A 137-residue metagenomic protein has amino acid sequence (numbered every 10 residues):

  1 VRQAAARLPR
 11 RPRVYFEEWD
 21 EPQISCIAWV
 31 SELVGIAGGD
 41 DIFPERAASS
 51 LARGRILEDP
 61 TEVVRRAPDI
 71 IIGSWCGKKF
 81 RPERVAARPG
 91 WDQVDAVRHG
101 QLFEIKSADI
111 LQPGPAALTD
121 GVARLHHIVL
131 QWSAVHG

Functional and structural regions predicted by a protein language model:
V1-T119, H127-H136: Binding-cleft/active-site segments that stabilize strongly anionic ligands or cofactors
R124: Catalytic machinery of carbohydrate-active enzymes, primarily nucleotide-sugar-dependent glycosyltransferases
